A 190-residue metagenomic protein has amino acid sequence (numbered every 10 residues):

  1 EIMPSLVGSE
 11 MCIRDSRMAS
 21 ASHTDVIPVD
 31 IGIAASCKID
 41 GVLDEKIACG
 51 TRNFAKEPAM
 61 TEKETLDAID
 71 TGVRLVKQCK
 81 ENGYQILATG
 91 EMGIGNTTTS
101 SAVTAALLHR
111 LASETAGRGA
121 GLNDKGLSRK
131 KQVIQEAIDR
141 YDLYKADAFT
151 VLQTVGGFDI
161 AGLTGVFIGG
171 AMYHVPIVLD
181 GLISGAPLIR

Functional and structural regions predicted by a protein language model:
E1-G8: Single conserved hydrophobic/aromatic residue that forms the stacking wall/gate of nucleotide- or nucleobase-binding
M11-C12: Active-site loops and adjacent core secondary-structure elements that bind or stabilize anionic groups
S20-T24, D70, R74-E81, A106-S113 (+2 more regions): Generic secondary-structure signature for well-ordered alpha-helical cores
I31-A34, M92, G119-G121, L182-S184: Short, ordered loop/turn segments at secondary-structure junctions
K38-E45: C-terminal binding/interaction regions
A48-N96, A102-L108, A120-N123: Glycine-rich, mobile lid/loop segments that gate access to catalytic sites or pores
L87, T98-G162: Phosphate/pyrophosphate-binding betaalpha-module
G165-G185, I189-R190: Hydrophobic alpha-helical bundle architecture
